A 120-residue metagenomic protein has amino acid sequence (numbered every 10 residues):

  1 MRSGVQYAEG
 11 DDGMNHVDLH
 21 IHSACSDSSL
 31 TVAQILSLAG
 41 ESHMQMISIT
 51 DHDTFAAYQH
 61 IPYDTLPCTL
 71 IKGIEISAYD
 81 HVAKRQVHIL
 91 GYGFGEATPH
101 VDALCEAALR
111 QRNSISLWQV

Functional and structural regions predicted by a protein language model:
R2-Q86: An N-terminally biased module of ancient metal coordination in phosphate/nucleic-acid-related enzymes
Y7, Y63-V120: Extended substrate/RNA-proximal surfaces in nucleic-acid metabolism proteins
